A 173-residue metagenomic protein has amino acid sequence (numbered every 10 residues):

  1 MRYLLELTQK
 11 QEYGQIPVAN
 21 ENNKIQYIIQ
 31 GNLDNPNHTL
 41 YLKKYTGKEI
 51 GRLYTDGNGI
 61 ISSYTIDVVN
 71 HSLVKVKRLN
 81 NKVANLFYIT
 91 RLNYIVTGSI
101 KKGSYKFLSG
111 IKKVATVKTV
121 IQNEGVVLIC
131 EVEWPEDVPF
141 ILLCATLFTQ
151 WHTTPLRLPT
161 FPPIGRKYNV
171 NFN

Functional and structural regions predicted by a protein language model:
M1-H38, K48-I50, H71-L73, L79-N173: Low-complexity or membrane-interfacial segments used for flexible interactions
N35-D67: Short, well-structured hydrophobic secondary-structure segments
